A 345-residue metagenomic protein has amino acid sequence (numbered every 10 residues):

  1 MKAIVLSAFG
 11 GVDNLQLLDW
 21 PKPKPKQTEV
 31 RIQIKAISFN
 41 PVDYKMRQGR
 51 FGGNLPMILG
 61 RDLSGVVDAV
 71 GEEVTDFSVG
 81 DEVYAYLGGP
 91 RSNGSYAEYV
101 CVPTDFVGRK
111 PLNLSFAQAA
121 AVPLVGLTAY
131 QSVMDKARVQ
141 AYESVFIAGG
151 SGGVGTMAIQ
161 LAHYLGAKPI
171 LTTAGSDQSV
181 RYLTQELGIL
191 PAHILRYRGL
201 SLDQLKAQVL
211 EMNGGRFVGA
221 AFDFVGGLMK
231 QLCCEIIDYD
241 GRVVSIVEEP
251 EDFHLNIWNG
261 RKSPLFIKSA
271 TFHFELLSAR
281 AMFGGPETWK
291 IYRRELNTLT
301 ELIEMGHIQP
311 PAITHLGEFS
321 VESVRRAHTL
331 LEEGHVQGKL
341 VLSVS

Functional and structural regions predicted by a protein language model:
P21-S38, Q48-G89, F106: Glycine-rich beta-strand-centered segment in the early N-terminal region that forms part of a ligand/cofactor-binding
F77-S78, V139, I237: Short, well-ordered loop/turn sites that connect or cap secondary structure elements
Y84, G219-F222, V244: N-terminal Rossmann-like NAD(P) cofactor-binding module of classical short-chain dehydrogenase/reductase
L112-S115, R138-S144, G215-R216: Short helix-loop-beta connector
A120-L200: Mid-domain Rossmann-like dinucleotide-binding core that forms the NAD(H)/NADP(H) cofactor-binding site
L183, L228-I308, E318, V344-S345: Glycine-rich phosphate-binding loop and adjacent beta-alpha segment of Rossmann(oid) nucleotide-cofactor-binding
L202-G215: Short amphipathic alpha-helix with an adjacent loop that forms part of the alpha/beta core around
G215, E301-H315, R325-S345: C-terminal capping/lid region of NAD(P)-dependent oxidoreductase domains
